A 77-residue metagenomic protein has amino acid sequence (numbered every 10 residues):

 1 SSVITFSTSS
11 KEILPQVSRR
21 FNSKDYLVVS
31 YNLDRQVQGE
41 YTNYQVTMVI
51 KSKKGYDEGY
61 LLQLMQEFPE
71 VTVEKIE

Functional and structural regions predicted by a protein language model:
S1-D34: Canonical alpha-helical transmembrane segment with a positive-inside/aromatic-interface signature
V3-T5, Q45-V49: Beta-strand secondary-structure signal
S10-K11, K51-Y56: Helix N-cap motif at beta-to-alpha junctions
Q16, V49-I50: Short alpha-helix boundary/capping motifs
Q16-K24, D57-E70: Short amphipathic alpha-helices in soluble, non-transmembrane regions that often serve as interface/regulatory elements
L27-D34, L62-E77: Conserved short beta-strand edge segments in small beta-sheet-based binding/regulatory domains
Q38-V46: A short, glycine/Asx- and small/polar-enriched loop/turn that sits immediately N-terminal to a beta-strand
